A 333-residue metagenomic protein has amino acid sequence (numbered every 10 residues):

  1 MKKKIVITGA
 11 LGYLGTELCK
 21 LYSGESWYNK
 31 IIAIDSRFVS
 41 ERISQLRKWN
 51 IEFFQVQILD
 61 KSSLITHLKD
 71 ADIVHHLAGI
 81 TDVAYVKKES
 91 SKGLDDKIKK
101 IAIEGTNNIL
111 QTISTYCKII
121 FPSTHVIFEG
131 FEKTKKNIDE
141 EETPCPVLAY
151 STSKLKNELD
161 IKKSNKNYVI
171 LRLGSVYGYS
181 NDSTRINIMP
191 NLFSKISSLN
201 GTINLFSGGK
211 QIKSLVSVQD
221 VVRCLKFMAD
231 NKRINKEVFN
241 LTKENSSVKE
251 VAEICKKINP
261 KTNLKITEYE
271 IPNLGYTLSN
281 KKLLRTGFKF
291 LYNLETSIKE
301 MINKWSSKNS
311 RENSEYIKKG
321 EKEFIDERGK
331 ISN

Functional and structural regions predicted by a protein language model:
I5-E25: N-terminal Rossmann NAD(P)H-binding glycine-rich loop of SDR-like oxidoreductase domains
T8, I34, V74-A78, I119-H125 (+2 more regions): SDR active-site strand-loop-helix element
W27-F38: Conserved glycine-rich Rossmann-like NAD(P)H-binding loop of the short-chain dehydrogenase/reductase
I51, I58-I101: NAD(P)H-binding glycine-rich loop region in Rossmannoid oxidoreductase-like domains and their noncatalytic homologs
L59, G93, K97-N108, P144 (+2 more regions): Glycine-rich NAD(P)-binding loop of the Rossmann-fold in SDR/ketoreductase-type enzymes
N107-A149: Conserved Rossmann-fold NAD(P)-dependent oxidoreductase catalytic core, especially the SDR/UDP-sugar
L159-K213, V218-V222, C255-K256: NAD(P)-dependent short-chain dehydrogenase/reductase
G201, F206-N333: C-terminal substrate-binding subdomain of Rossmann-fold SDR/epimerase-dehydratase oxidoreductases
